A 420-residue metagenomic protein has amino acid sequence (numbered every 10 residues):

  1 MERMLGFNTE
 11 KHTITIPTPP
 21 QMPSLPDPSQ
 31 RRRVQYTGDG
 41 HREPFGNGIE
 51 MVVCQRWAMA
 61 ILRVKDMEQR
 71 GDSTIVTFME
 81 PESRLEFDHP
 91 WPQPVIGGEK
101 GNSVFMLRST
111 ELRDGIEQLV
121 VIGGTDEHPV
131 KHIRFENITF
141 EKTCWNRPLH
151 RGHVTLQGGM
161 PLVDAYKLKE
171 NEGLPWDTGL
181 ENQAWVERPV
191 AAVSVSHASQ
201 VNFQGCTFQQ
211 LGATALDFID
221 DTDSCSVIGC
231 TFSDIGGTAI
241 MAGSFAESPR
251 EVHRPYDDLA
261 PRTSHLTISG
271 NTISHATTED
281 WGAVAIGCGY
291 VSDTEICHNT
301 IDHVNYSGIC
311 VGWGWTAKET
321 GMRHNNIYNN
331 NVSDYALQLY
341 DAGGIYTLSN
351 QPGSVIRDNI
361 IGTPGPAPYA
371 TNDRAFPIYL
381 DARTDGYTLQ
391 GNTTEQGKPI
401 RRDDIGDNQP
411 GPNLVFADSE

Functional and structural regions predicted by a protein language model:
M1-H197, N202, S248-D257: Extracellular polysaccharide-degrading/modifying enzymes targeting complex plant/algal/animal polysaccharides
R56, I61, L337-P352: Short, solvent-exposed linear motifs at loop/edge-of-secondary-structure regions
Q69-D72, E127, D221-D223, N350-P352 (+1 more regions): Short strand-connecting beta-turns/loops that link adjacent beta-strands
D114-I122, G152-T155, M160, Y166 (+9 more regions): Extracellular beta-strand/beta-solenoid scaffold signature
K131-K142, G179, S199-A213, D223-G237 (+6 more regions): Right-handed parallel beta-helix
T214, I378-G386, K398, R402-D403: Extended hydrophobic secondary-structure segments
D341, P368-Y369, G397-D403: Acidic/polar loop patches that form or flank catalytic/metal-binding clefts of enzymes that bind anionic ligands
